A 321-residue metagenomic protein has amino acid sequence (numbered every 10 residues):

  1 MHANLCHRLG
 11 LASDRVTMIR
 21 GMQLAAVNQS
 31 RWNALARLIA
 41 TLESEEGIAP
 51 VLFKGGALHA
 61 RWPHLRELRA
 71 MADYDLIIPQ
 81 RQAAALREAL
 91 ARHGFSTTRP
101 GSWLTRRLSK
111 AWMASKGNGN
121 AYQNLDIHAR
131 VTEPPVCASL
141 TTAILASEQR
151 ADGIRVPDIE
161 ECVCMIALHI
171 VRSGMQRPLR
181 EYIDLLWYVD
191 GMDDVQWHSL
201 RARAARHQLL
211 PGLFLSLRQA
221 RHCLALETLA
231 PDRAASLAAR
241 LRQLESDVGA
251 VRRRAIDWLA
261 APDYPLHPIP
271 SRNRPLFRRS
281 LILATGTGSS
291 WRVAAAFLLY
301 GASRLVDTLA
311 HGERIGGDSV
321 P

Functional and structural regions predicted by a protein language model:
M1-A72, I78-P321: Conserved NTP-donor binding/palm subdomain of two-metal-ion nucleotidyltransferases/polymerases, i.e., the charged
